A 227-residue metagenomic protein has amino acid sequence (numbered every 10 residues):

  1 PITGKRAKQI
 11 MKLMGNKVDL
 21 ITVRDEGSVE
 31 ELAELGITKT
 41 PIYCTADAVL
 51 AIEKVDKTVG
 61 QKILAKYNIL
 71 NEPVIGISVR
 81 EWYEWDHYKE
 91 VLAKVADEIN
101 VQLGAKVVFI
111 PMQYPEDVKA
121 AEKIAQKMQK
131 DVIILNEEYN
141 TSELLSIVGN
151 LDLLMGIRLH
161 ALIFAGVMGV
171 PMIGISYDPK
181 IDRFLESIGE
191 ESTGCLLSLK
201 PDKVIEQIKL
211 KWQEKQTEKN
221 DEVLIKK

Functional and structural regions predicted by a protein language model:
P1-K227: Active-site anion-handling motifs in enzyme catalytic cores
